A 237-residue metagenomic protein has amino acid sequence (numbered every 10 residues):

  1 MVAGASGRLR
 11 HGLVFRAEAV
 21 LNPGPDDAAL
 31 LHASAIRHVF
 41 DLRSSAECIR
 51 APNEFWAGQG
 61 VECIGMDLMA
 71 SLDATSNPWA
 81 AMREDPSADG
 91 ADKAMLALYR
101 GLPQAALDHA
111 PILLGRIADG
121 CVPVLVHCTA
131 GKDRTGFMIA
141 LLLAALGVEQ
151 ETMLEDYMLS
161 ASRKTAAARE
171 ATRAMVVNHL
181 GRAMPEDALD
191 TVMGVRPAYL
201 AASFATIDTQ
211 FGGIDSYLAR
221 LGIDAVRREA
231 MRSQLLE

Functional and structural regions predicted by a protein language model:
M1-L125, F137-E237: Cys-dependent protein tyrosine phosphatase-like superfamily
A130, R134-T135: Ser/Thr-glycine-rich phosphate-binding loops at phosphate-binding pockets of nucleotides, nucleotide cofactors
